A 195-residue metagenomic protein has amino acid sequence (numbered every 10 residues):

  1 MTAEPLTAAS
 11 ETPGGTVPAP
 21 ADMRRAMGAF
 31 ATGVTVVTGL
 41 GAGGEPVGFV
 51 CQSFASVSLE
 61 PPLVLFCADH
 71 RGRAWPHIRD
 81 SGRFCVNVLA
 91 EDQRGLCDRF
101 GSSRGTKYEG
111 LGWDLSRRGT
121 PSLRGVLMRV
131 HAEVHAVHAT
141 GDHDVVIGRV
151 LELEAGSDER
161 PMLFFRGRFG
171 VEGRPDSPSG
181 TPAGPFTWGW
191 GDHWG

Functional and structural regions predicted by a protein language model:
T2-G195: Basic, polyanion-binding surface patches
